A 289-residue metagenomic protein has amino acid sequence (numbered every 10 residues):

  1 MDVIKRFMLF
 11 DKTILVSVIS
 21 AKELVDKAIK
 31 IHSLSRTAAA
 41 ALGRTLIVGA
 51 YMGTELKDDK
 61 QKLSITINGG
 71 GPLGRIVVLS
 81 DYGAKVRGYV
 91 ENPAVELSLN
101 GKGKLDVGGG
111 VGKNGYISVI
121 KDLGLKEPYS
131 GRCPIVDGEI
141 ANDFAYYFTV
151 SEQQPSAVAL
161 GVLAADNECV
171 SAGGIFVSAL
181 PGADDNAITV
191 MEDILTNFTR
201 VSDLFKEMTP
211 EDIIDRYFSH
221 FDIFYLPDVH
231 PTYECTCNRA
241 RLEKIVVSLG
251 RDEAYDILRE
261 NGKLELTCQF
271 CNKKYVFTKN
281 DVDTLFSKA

Functional and structural regions predicted by a protein language model:
M1-P227: Interaction interfaces in information-processing and related assembly proteins
L195-A289: Cys/His-clustered metal-coordination modules, chiefly Zn-binding fingers
